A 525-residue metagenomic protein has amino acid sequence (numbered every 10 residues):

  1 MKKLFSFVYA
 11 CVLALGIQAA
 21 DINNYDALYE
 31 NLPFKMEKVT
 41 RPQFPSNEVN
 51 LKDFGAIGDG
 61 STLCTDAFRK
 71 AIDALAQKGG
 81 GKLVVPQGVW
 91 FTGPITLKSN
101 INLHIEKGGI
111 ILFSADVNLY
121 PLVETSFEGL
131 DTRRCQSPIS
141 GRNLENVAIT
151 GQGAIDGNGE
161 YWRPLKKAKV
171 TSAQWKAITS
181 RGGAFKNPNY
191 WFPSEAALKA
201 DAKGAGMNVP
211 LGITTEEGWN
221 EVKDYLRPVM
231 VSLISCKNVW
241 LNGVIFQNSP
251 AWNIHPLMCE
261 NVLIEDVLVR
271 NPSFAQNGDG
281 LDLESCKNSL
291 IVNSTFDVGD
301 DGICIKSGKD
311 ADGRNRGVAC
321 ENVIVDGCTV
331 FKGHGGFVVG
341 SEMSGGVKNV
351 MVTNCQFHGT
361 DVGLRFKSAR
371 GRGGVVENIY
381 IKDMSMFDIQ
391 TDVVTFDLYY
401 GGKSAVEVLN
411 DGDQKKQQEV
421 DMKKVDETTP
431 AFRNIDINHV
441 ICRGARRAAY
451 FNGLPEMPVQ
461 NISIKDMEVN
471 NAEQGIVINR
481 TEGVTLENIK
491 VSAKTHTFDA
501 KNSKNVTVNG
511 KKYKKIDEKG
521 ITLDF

Functional and structural regions predicted by a protein language model:
K2-V84, V89-P94, K98-N102, E106-S235 (+10 more regions): Extracellular "leader-to-stem" segments immediately downstream of a signal peptide or signal-anchor in secreted/lumenal
G80, P94, S114-A115, C135 (+14 more regions): Short glycine/acidic-rich loop motifs that flank beta-strands on beta-rich extracellular proteins
V89, M258-E260, L268, S307-K309 (+4 more regions): Active-site-proximal loop/turn and secondary-structure-junction residues that shape catalytic pockets, frequently
I95-H104, L257, G345, G373-G374: Short, surface-exposed basic-aromatic patches at helix termini and helix-loop junctions that form
K107-G108, E145-G153, K237-Q247, E260-P272 (+11 more regions): Right-handed parallel beta-helix
G218-N220, D279-G280, D312-N315, R370 (+1 more regions): Outer-membrane beta-barrel domain signature
G363-F525: Extracellular beta-rich repeat passengers
